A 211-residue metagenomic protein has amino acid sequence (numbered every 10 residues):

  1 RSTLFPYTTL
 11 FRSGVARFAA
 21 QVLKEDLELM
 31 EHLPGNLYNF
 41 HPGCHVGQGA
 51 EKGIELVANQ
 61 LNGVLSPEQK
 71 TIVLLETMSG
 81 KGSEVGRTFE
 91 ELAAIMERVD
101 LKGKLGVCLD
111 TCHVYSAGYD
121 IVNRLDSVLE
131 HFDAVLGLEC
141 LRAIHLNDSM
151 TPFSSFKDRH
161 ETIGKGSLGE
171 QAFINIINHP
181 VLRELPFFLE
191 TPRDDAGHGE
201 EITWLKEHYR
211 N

Functional and structural regions predicted by a protein language model:
T3-L10: Short, small-residue-biased leader/transition segments that mark boundaries at the very start of proteins
L4, M30, Y38, V73 (+3 more regions): Conserved, mostly hydrophobic/aromatic
F11-G106: Active-site acidic/histidine proton-transfer and metal-coordination neighborhood in alpha/beta enzyme cores
G43-H45, E76-G80, C112-A117, L146-T151 (+1 more regions): Active-site beta-loop-alpha junctions enriched in small/polar residues
E51, V85-A93, Y115-E184, R193: Gly/Pro-rich active-site loop or hairpin
L65-T71, V99-K104, V135-E139, P180-L182 (+1 more regions): Short helix-capping segments at alpha-helix termini
G106, P186-P192: Short acidic/histidine-rich active-site segments
A196-N211: C-terminal helical cap(s) of enzyme catalytic domains, especially alpha/beta-barrels
